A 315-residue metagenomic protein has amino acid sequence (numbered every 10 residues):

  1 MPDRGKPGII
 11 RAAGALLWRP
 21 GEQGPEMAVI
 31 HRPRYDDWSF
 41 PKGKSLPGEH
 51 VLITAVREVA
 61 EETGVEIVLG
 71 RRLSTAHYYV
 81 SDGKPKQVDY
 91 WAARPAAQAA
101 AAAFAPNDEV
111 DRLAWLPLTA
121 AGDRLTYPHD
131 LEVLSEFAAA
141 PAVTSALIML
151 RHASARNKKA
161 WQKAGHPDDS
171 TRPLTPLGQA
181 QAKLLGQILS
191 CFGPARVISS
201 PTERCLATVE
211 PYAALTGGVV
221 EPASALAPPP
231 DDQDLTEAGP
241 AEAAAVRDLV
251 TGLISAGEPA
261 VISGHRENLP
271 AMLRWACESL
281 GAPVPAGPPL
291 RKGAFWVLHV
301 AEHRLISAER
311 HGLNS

Functional and structural regions predicted by a protein language model:
M1-F40, L147-A153: N-terminal strand-loop-strand
Q23-V65, N157-P176: Conserved Nudix-box catalytic region and its N-terminal flanking loop in Nudix hydrolases and closely related
I30, S145-R151, I198, E258-G264 (+1 more regions): Beta-strand elements within well-structured catalytic alpha/beta cores of enzymes that handle phosphate/sulfate esters
D36-D37, A102-N157, H166: Nudix hydrolase/Nudix homology domain
G43, T54, V143-P240, G281-A286 (+1 more regions): Active-site-proximal alpha-helix that buttresses catalytic centers in soluble enzyme cores
S45-V68, A76-E132: Unchanged
E66-T75, V219-S224: A short coil-to-beta-strand element that immediately follows conserved catalytic motifs
R247-R304: Active-site-adjacent alpha-helix immediately C-terminal to a catalytic or transition-state-stabilizing loop
